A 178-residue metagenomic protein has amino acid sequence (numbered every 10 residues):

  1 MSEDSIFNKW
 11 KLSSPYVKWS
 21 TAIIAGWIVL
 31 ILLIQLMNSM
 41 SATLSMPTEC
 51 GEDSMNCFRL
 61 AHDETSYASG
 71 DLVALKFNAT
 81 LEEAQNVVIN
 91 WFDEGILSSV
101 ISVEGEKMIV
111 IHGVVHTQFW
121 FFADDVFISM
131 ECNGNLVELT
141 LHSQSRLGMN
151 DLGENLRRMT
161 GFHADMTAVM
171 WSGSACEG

Functional and structural regions predicted by a protein language model:
E3-T21, L30-G178: Ser/Thr-rich, low-complexity intrinsically disordered terminal regions
